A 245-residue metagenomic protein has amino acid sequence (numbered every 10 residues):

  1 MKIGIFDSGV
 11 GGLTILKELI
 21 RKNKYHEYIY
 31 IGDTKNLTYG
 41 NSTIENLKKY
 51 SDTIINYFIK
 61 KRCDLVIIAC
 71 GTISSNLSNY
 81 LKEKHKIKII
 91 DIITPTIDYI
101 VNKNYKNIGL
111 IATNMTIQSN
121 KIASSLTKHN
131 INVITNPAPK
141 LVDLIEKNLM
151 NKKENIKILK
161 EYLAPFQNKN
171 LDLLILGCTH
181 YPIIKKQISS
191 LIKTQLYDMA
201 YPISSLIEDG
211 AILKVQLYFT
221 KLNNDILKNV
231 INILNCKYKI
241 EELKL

Functional and structural regions predicted by a protein language model:
M1-L245: Non-catalytic structural scaffold of enzyme domains
